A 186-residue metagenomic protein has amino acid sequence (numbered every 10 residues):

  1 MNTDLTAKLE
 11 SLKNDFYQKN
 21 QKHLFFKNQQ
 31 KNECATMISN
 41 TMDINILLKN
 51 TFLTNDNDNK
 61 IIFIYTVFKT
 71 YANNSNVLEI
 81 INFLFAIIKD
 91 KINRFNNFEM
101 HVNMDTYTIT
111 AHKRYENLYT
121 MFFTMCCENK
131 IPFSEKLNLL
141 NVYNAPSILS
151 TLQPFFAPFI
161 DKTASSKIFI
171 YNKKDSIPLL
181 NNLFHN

Functional and structural regions predicted by a protein language model:
M1-E135, L139, Y143, I148-N186: SEC14/CRAL-TRIO lipid-binding/transfer domains and related phosphoinositide-recognition modules that form deep
